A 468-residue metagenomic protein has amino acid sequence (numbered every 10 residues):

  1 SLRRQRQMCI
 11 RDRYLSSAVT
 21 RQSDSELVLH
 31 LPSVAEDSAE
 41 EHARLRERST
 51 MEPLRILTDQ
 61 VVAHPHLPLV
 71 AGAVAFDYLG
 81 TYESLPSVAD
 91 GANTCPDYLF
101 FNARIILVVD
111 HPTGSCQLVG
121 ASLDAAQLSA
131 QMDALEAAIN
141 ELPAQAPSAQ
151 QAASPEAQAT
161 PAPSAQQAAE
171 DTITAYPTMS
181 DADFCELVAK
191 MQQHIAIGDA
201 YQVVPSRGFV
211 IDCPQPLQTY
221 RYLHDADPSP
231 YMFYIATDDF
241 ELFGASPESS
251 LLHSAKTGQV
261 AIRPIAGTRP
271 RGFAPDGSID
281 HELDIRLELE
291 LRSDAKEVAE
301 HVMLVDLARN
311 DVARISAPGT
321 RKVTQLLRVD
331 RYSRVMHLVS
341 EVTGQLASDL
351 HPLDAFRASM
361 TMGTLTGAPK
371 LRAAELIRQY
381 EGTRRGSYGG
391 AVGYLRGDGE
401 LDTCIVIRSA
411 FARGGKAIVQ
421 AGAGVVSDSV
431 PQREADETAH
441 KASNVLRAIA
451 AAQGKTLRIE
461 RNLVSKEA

Functional and structural regions predicted by a protein language model:
R3-Q7, R11-A468: Extended alpha-helical targeting/anchoring segments, especially N-terminal organellar/secretory targeting helices
